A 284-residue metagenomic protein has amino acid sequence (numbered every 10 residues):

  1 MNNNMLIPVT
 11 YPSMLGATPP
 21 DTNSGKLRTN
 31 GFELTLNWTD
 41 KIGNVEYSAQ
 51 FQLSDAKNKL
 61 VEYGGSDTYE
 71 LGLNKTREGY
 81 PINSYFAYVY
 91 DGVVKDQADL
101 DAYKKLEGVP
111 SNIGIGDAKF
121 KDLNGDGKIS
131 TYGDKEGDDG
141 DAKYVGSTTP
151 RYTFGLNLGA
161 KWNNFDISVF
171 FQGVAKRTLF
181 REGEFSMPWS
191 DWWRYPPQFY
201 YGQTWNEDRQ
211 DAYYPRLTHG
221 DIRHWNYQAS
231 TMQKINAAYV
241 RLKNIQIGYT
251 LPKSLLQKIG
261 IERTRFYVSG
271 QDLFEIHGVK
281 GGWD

Functional and structural regions predicted by a protein language model:
M1-N2, A17-T18, K26-F32, V45 (+4 more regions): Transmembrane beta-barrel architecture of outer-membrane proteins
M1-N2, W38-D40, L53-K59, W162-N164 (+4 more regions): Transmembrane beta-strands of outer-membrane beta-barrel pores
M5-T10, S48, N58-N74, R177-W205 (+1 more regions): Outer-membrane beta-barrel and related beta-rich outer-membrane complex signature in Gram-negative bacteria
V9-T18, T131-D139, H219-T231: Flexible, solvent-exposed coil segments and beta strand-coil junctions, predominantly the extracellular/periplasmic
T22-G25, K41-T148, N206-R209, G278: Conserved small-residue
L36, A49-F51, V169, F266-V268: Membrane-embedded beta-strand positions of outer-membrane beta-barrel proteins
N44-V45, N164-S168, S254-L255: Repeated loop/turn-to-beta-strand initiation elements of outer-membrane beta-barrel proteins
I115, V174-R265, G270-Q271: Extracytoplasmic gating/loop element in the C-terminal half of outer-membrane beta-barrel translocons and assembly
